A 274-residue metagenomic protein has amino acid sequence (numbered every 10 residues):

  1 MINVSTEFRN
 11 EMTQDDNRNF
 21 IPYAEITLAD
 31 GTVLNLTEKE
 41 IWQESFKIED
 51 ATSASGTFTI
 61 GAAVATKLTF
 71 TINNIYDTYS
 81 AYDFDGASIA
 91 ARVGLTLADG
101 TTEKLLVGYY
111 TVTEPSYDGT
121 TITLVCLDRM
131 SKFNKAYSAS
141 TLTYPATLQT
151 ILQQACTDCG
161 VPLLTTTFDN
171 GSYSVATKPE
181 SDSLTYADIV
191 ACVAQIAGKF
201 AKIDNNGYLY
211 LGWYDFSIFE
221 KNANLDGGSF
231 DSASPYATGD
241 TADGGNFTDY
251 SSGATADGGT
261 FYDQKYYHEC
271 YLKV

Functional and structural regions predicted by a protein language model:
M1-T143, K178-S183, A187-G198, I203-N205 (+1 more regions): Assembly/oligomerization scaffold segments
T96-T101, Q154-C159, S234: Extracellular beta-strand-rich, repetitive "passenger/adhesive" scaffolds that bind or process carbohydrates
T101, T167-I189, Q195-I196, I203-K221 (+2 more regions): C-terminal extracytoplasmic interaction modules
P115, R129, G212-Y214, A233 (+2 more regions): Small disulfide-bonded, cysteine-rich extracellular recognition modules and tandem repeats
N134-Y137, L152-D182: N-terminal export/assembly leaders
L148-Q153, A187-V190: Extracytoplasmic/secreted envelope proteins and their assembly/folding machinery, especially bacterial periplasmic
K221-Y267: Intrinsically disordered, compositionally biased repeat/linker segments
